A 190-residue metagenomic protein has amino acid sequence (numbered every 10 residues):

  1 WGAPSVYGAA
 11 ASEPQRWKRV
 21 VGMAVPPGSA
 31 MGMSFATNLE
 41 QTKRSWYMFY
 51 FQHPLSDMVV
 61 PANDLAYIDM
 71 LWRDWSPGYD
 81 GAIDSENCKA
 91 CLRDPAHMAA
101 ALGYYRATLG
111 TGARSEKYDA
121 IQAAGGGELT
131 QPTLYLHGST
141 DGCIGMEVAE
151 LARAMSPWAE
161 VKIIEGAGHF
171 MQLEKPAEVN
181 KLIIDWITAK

Functional and structural regions predicted by a protein language model:
A3-A159, I163, I184: Flexible "cap/lid" subdomain of the alpha/beta-hydrolase fold that forms the substrate-access gate
P157-K190: Catalytic active-site module of serine/aspartate enzymes centered on a nucleophile-bearing elbow/loop
